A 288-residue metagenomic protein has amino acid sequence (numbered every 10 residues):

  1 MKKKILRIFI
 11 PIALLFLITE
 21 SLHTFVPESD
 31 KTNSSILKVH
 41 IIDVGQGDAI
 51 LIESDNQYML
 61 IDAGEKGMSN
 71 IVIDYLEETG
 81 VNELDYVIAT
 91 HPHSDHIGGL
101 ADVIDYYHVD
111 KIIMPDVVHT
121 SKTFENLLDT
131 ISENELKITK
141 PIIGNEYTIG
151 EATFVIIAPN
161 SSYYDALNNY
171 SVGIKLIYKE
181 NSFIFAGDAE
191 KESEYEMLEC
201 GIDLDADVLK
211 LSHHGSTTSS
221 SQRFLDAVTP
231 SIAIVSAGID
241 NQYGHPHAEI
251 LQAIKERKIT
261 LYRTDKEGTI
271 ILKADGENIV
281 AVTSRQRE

Functional and structural regions predicted by a protein language model:
K2-E288: Non-globular, low-confidence helical/coil segments that flank catalytic cores
